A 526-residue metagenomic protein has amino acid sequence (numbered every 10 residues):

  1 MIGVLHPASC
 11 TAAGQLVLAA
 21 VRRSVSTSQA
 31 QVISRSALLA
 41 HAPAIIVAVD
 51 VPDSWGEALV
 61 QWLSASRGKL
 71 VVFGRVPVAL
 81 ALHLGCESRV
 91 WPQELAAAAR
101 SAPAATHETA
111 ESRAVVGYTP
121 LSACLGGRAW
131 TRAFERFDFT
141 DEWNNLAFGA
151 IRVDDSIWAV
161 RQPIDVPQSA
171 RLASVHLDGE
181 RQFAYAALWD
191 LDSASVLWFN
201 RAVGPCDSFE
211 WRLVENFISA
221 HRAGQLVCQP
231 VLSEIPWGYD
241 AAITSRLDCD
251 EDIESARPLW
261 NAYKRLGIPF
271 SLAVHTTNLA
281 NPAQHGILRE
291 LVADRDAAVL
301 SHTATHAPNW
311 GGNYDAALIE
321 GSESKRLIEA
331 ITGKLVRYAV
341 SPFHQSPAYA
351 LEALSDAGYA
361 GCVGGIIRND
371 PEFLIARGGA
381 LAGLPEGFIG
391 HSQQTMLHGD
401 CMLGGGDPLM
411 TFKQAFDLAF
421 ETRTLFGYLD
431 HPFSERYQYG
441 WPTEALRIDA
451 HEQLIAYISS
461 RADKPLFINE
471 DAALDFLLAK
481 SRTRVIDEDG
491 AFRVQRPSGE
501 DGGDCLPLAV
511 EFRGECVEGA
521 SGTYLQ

Functional and structural regions predicted by a protein language model:
M1-G3, A65-K69, W91-G224: A glycine-centered loop/beta-turn motif at secondary-structure junctions
M1-P43, G378-L381, F416: Aromatic-Pro/Gly-enriched surface loop or interdomain linker that acts as a lid/target-recognition segment
G3, L39-W91, S193: Short alpha-beta junction capping motif
V72-V116, A242, W260-L374, T395 (+1 more regions): Metal-dependent polysaccharide deacetylase catalytic core of the NodB/CE4 family, i.e., the active-site-bearing domain
R181-A184, L226-V231, S255-R257, A280-A293 (+2 more regions): Alpha-helical scaffolding within the catalytic cores of extracellular/periplasmic polymer-degrading hydrolases
A202-N261, L266-F270: An acidic-aromatic substrate-binding cleft motif
P230, D240-E251, A357, S392-F476: Catalytic grooves of carbohydrate-active enzymes
I468-F512: Surface beta-strand/loop "capping" patches
